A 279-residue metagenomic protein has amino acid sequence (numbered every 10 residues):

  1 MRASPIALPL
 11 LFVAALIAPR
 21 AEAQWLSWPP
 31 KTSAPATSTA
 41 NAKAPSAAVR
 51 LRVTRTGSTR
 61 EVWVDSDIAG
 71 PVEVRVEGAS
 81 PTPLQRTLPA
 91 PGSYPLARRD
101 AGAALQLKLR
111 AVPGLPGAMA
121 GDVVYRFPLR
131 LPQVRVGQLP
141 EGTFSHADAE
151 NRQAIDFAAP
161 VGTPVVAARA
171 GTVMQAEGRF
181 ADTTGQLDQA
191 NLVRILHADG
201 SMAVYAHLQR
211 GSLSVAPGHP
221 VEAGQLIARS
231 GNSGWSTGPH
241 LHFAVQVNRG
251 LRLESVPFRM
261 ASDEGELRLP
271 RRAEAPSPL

Functional and structural regions predicted by a protein language model:
A14, A18-R20: N-terminal signal peptide c-region/cleavage motif recognized by signal peptidases
S58-V62: Structural beta-strand segments of beta-rich domains
W63-G70: Asparagine-centered strand-capping/turn motif at beta-strand->loop junctions
T87-Q189: Surface-exposed, glycine-biased beta-strand/turn segments
V123-R130, G137, V166, L213-E222 (+1 more regions): Acidic, glycine-rich catalytic/binding loops that coordinate metals and/or anionic ligands
P164-A176, S214-S230: Short, well-structured beta-strand-loop connectors
F180-D188, R229-H242: Active-site loop architecture of trypsin-fold serine endopeptidases
